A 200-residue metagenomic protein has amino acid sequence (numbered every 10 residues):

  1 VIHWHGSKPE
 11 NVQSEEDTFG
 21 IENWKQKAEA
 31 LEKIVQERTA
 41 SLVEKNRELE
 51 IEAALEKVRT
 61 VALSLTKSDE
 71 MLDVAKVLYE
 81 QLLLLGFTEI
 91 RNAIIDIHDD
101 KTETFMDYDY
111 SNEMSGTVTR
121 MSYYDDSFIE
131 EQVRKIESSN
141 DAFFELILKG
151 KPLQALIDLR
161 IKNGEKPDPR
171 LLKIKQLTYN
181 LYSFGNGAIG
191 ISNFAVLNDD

Functional and structural regions predicted by a protein language model:
V1-S7, L42: Extended, hydrophobic interaction surfaces within ordered domains
I2-W4, I94, D107, T178-A195: Short hydrophobic beta-strand segments that form the core of ligand-binding sensory/regulatory domains
S7-S14, D168-I174, G187-D200: Regulatory loop-to-helix N-cap segments in sensory/regulatory domains that couple ligand/signal detection
N11-K57: Amphipathic alpha-helical coiled-coil "transmission" helices that mediate dimerization and conformational coupling
E29, A40, R47, T60 (+1 more regions): A broad, structural surface signal
E52, E56, S68-K76, G185 (+1 more regions): Conserved structured core elements
S64-T117: Helix-loop-beta substructure at the N-terminus of cytosolic sensory domains that couple signal/ligand detection
M114-L171, N180-N193: Regulatory sensory and allosteric helical modules in signal-transduction proteins and certain transcription factors
